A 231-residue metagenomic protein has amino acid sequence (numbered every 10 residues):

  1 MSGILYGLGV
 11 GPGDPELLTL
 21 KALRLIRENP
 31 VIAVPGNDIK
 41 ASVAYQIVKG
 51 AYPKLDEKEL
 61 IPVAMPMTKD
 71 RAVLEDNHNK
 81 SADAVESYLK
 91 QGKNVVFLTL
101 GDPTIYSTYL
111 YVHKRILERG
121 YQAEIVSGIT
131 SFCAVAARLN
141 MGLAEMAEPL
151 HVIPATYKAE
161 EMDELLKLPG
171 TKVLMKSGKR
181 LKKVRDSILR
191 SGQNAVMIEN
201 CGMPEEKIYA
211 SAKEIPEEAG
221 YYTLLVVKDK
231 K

Functional and structural regions predicted by a protein language model:
M1-P15, L20-L23, R27-Q122, R185-D186 (+3 more regions): Class I S-adenosyl-L-methionine
L5, L166-K231: A contiguous loop/helix-start segment that scaffolds small-molecule binding in enzyme catalytic cores
L25-I26, L165-K167: A conserved, positively charged/aromatic
V34, I61-A64, I125, H151-P154 (+3 more regions): Structural signal for conserved beta-strand scaffold positions within catalytic alpha/beta enzyme cores
I39-A41, T68, T130-C133, L181 (+1 more regions): Short gly/pro/ser/thr-enriched loop/turn and capping motifs at secondary-structure boundaries
I61-P62, L89, A147-E161, P204-E205 (+1 more regions): Short, basic, helix/turn surface patches
N79-A82, T156-A159, L181: Structural motif corresponding to alpha-helix initiation and N-cap regions
T104-L165, P216-E218: Class I SAM-dependent methyltransferase SAM-binding "motif I" and its flanking Rossmann-like core
